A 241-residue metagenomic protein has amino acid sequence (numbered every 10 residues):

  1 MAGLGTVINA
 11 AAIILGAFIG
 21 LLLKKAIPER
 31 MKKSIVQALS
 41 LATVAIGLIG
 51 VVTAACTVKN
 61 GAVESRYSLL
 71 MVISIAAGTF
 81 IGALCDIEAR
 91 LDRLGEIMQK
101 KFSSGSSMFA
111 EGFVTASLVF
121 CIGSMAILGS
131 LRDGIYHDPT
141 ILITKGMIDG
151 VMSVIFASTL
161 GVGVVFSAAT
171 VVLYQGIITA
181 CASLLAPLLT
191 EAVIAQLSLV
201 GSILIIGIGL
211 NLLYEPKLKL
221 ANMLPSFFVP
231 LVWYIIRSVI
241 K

Functional and structural regions predicted by a protein language model:
A2-L15, S65-I73, G134-G146, L189-I203: Structural signature of hydrophobic alpha-helical transmembrane segments
I8-G16, G20, K24, S40-L41 (+14 more regions): Alpha-helical transmembrane segments in multi-pass membrane proteins
L39-A55: A generic, lipid-embedded transmembrane alpha helix
T53-E64, L128-D133, H137, S183-E191 (+1 more regions): Membrane-interface helix termini and inter-helical loops of multi-pass transporters
S65-S107: Glycine/small-residue-rich loop that forms an oxyanion/phosphate-binding "nest" at active or ligand-binding sites
M108-L184: Helix-loop-helix junctions within the multi-pass membrane cores of secondary transporters/permeases
L210-V229: Interfacial loop-to-transmembrane junctions
Y234-K241: Juxtamembrane boundary at the C-terminal end of a transmembrane helix
